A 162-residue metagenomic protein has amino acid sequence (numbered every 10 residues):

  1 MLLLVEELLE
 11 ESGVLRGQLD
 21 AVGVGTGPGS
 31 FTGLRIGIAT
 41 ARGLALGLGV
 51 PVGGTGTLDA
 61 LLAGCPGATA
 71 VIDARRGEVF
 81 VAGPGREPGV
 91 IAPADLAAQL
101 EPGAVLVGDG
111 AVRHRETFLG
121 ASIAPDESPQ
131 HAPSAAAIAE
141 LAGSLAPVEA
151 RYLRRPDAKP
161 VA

Functional and structural regions predicted by a protein language model:
M1-T26: N-terminal beta-alpha supersecondary unit
E6, R42, A60: Active-site phosphate/pyrophosphate- and oxyanion-stabilizing loops and adjacent acidic/basic residues in soluble
E6-E7, L46, E140-L141: Short glycine/serine- and small hydrophobic-enriched flexible loop segments
E11-G17, A45-T55: Phosphate-handling active-site elements
A21-P51: DPxDG-like acidic metal-binding loop motif
G53-A162: Oxyanion-binding and handling regions
